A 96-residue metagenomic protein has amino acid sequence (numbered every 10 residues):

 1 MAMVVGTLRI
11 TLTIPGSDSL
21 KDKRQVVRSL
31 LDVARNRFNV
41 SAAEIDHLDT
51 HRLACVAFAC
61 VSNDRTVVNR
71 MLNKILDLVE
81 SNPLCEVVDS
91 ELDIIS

Functional and structural regions predicted by a protein language model:
V5, A43-D64, I95-S96: Short, charge-patterned binding micro-sites
G6-I14, L20: Short glycine-/aliphatic-rich beta-strand segments at the starts of folded cytosolic domains
I14-D18, V61-D64: Structural beta->alpha junctions
K23: C-terminal binding/interaction regions
V40-D46, V88-E91: A short linear hydrophobic-aromatic micro-motif
C60-S96: C-terminal structural segments of small proteins and small subunits
